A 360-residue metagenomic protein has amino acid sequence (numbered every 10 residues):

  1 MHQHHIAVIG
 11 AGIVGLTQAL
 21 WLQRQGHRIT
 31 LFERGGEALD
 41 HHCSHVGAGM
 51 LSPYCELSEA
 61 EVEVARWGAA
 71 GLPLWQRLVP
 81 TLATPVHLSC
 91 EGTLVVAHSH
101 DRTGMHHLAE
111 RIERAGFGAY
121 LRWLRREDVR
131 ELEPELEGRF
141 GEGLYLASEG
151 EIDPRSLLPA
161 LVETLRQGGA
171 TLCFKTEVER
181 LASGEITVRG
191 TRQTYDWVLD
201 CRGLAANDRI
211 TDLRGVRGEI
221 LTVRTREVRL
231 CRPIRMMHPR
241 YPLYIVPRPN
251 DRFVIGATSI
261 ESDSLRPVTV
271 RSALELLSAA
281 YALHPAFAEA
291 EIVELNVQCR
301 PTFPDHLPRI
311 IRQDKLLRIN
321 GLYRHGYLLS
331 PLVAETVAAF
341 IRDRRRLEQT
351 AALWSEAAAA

Functional and structural regions predicted by a protein language model:
H4-T30: N-terminal Rossmann-like FAD-binding beta1-loop-alpha1 element of flavoenzymes
A7-I9, Q193-L204, A334: Short hydrophobic core segments
L20-R24, M50-L51, V86-L88, W197 (+1 more regions): Active-site substrate-recognition segment that forms the wall of the catalytic cavity or substrate channel
R24-C43: Glycine-rich FAD pyrophosphate-binding loop
A48-L132: Dinucleotide-binding Rossmann-like beta1-alpha1 core, especially the glycine-rich loop that anchors the ADP
E59-A69, V96-G104, L144-A160, P267-S272 (+1 more regions): Short beta-strand to alpha-helix junction loop
G143-A182, R192-W197, C201: Helical element adjacent to the flavin cofactor pocket in flavoenzyme catalytic cores
A290-A360: C-terminal catalytic lobe of FAD-dependent flavoproteins
